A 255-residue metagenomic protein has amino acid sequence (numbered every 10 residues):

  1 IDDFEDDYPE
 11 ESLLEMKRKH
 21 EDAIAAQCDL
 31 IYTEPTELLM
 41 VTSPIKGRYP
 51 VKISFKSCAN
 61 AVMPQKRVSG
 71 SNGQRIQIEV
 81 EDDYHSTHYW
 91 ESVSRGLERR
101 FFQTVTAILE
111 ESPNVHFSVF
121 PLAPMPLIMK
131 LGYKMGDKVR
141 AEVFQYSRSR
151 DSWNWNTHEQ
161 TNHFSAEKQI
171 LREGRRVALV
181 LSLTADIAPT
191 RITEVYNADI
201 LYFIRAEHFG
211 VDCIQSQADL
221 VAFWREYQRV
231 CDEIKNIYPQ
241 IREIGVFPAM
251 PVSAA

Functional and structural regions predicted by a protein language model:
D2-A255: Long, low-complexity, Lys/Arg-enriched
